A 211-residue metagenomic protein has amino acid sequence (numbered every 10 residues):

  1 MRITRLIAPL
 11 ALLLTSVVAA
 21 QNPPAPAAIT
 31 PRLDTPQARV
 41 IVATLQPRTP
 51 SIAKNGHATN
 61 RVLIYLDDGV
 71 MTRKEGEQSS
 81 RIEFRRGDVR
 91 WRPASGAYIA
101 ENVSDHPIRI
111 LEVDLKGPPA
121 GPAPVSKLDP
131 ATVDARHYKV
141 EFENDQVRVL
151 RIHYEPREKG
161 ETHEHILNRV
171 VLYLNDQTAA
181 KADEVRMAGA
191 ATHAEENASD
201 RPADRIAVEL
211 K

Functional and structural regions predicted by a protein language model:
M1-R5: Positively charged n-region of N-terminal signal peptides that target proteins for export
I7-V17: Bacterial N-terminal signal peptides
Q21-V40, P130-H137: Short N-terminal segments immediately surrounding and downstream of signal-peptide cleavage
D34-P36, G76-S95, T178-T192: Short acidic-glycine-tyrosine-enriched beta hairpin
L45-T49, G87, S95, Y154-E158 (+1 more regions): Tight coil/turn sites that cap or link beta-strands
H57-T72, Y154, E164-A179: Short, conserved beta-strand element in jelly-roll/cupin
I99-S104, H163, E195-S199: Asparagine-centered strand-capping/turn motif at beta-strand->loop junctions
E101-Q146: Surface-exposed beta-loop interaction hotspot
